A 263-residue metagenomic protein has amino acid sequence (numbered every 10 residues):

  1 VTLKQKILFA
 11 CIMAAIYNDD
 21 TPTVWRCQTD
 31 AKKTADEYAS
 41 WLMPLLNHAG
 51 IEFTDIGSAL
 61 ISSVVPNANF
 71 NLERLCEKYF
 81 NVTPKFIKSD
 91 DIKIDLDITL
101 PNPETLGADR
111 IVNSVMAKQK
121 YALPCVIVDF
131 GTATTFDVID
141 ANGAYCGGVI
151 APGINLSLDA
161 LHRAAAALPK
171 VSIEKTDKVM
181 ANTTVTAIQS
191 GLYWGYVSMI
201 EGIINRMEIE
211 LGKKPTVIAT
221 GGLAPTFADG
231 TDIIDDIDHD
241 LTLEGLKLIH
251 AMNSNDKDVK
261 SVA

Functional and structural regions predicted by a protein language model:
T2-L3, I94-C125, K247-S254: Conserved phosphate-binding catalytic cores of ATP/NTP-utilizing and phosphoryl-transfer enzymes
K4-A10, L60, C125-D129, I218: Short glycine-aspartate micro-motif
K4-K6, A10-N47, G143-A167: Short glycine-rich, Thr/Ser-proximal phosphate-binding strand/loop in the N-terminal lobe of ATP-dependent enzymes
I12-Y17, I127, T134-I139: Short beta-strand scaffold segments in enzyme catalytic cores
T29, S157-A263: ATP-binding/phosphotransfer module of carbohydrate and carboxylate kinases, centering on a glycine-rich
L42-S58, I203-P215: Phosphate/pyrophosphate-binding loops at sites that engage ATP/ADP/AMP, CoA/4′-phosphopantetheine, polyphosphate
I51-T105, N142-V149, G153-I154, N182-Y193 (+3 more regions): Short beta-strand-loop/turn "lid" adjacent to the catalytic site in phosphate-handling enzymes
